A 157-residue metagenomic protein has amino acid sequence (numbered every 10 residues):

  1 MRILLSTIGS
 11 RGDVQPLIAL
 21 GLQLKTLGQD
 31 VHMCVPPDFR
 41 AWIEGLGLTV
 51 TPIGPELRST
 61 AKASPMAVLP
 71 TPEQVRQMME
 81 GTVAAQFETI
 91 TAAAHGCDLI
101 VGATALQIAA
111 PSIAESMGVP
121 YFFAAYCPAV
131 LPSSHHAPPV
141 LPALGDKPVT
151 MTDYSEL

Functional and structural regions predicted by a protein language model:
M1-T49: N-terminal subdomain of nucleotide-sugar transferases
P37-F39, E56, C127: Residues in the short beta-alpha loop(s) of Rossmann-like NAD(P)-binding domains
G45-L46, K62-P65, S133-A137: Short aromatic-enriched loop/helix-cap "lid" or pocket-rim segments at secondary-structure transitions that line
G47-P52, G118-P120: Active-site regions of enzymes building and remodeling cell-envelope glycoconjugates
T49-L99: Phosphate/nucleotide-donor binding subsite
V83-D153: Conserved nucleotide-sugar donor-interacting segment of glycosyltransferase catalytic cores, predominantly GT-B
